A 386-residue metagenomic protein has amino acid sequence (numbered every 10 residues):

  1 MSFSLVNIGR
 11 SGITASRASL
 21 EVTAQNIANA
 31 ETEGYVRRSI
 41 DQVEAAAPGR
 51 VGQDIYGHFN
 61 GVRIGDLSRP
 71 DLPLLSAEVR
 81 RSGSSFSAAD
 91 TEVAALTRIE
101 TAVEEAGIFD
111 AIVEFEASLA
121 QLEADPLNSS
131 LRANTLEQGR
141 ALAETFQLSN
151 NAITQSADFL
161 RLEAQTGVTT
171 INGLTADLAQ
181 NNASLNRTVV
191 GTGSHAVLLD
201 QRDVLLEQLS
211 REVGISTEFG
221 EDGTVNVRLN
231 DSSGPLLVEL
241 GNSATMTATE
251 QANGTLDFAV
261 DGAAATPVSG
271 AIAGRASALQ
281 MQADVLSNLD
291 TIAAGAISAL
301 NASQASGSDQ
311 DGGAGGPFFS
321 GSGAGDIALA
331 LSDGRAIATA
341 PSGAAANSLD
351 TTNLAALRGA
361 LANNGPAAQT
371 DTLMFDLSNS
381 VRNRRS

Functional and structural regions predicted by a protein language model:
M1-S386: S/T-rich, low-complexity, solvent-exposed segments of bacterial secretion/appendage proteins
